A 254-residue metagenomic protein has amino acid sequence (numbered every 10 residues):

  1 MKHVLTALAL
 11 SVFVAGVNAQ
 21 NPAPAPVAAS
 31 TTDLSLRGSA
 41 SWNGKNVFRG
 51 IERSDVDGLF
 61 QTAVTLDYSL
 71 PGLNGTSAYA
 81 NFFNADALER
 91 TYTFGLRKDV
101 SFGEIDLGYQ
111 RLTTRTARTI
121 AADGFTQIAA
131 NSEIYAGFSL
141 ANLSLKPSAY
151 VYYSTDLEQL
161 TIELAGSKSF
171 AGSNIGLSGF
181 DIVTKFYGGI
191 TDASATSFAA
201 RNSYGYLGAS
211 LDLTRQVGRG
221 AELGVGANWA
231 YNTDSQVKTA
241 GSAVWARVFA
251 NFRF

Functional and structural regions predicted by a protein language model:
M1-S35, L73: Cleavable N-terminal export/targeting peptides
L8, F13-V14, V27-A29, R53 (+6 more regions): Residues embedded in well-ordered secondary-structure elements
P22-V27, A136-N142, S154-E158, F170-A171 (+1 more regions): Outer-membrane beta-barrel proteins and related beta-barrel translocases across Gram-negative bacteria
A28-L34, E52-G58, T65-L73, D86: Short secondary-structure boundary/capping segments within folded domains
T32-L34, T76-A80, T126-N131, S178-K185: Glycine-rich, flexible loop segments associated with nucleotide phosphate handling
S35-R37, S77, E104-D106, S144-S148 (+2 more regions): Membrane-spanning beta-strand positions in outer-membrane beta-barrel proteins
S39-F60, F82-A165, A200-S203, G241: Outer-membrane pore/translocation modules
G44, A63, Y68-N74, D86 (+3 more regions): Outer-membrane beta-barrel transmembrane domain signature
